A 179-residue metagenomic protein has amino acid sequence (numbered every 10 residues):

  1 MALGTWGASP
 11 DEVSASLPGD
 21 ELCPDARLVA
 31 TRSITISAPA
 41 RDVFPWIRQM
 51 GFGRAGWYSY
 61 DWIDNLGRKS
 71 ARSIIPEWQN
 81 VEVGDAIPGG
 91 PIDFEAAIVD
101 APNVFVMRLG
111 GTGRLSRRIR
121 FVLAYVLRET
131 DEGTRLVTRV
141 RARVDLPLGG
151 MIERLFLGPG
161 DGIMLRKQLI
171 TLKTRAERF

Functional and structural regions predicted by a protein language model:
M1-W78, E177-R178: Hydrophobic ligand-binding cavity/cleft-lining segments
V13, T112-T174: Beta-strand/loop substructures that line and gate deep hydrophobic ligand-binding cavities in soluble
C23-D25, G84-I87, L115-R117: Short Gly/Pro-enriched turn/cap motifs at secondary-structure boundaries
V29-T31, G90-I92, R118-A124: Short, surface-exposed coil-to-beta transition loops
S37-R41, A97-N103, V126-R135, K173-F179: A short, structured loop/turn motif at beta-sheet edges
A40, I47-G51, G67, I98-N103 (+2 more regions): Generic secondary-structure microfeatures
L66-I92, V99: Secreted/surface-exposed cysteine- and glycine-rich disulfide frameworks
V81-G84, V106-R114: Short beta-strand segments that buttress and anchor functional surface loops
